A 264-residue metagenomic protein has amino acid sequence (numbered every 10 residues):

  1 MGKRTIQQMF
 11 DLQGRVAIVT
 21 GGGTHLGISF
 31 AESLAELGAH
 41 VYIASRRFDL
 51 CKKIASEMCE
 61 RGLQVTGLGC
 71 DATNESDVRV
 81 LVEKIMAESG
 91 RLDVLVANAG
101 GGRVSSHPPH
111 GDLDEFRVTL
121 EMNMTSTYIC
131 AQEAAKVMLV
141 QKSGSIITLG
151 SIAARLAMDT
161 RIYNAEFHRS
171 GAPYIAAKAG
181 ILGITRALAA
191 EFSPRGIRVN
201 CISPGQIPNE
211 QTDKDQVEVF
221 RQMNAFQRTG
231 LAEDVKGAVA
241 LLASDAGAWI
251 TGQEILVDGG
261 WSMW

Functional and structural regions predicted by a protein language model:
G2-M9, G102, A240, T251-W264: Short C-terminal tail/terminal secondary-structure segment of NAD(P)H-dependent dehydrogenase/reductase domains
V16, G23-H25: Conserved glycine-rich cofactor-binding loop
E83, M122-V140, A153-A154, A189-A190 (+2 more regions): Amphipathic alpha-helical dimer-interface segment in Rossmann-like NAD(P)H-dependent oxidoreductases
S106-L120, T160-R161, S170, T212 (+1 more regions): Substrate-binding pocket helix/loop in short-chain dehydrogenase/reductase
D112-I129, S143, I147, Y174 (+2 more regions): Catalytic Tyr-X3-Lys loop
I147-G180, T185-S193, Q206: Catalytic loop of short-chain dehydrogenase/reductase
S193, R198, I250-G252: Short, small/polar-rich loop/turn modules that mediate ligand/substrate recognition or access, typified
N224-V235, A246: A conserved structural motif in NAD(P)-dependent oxidoreductases
